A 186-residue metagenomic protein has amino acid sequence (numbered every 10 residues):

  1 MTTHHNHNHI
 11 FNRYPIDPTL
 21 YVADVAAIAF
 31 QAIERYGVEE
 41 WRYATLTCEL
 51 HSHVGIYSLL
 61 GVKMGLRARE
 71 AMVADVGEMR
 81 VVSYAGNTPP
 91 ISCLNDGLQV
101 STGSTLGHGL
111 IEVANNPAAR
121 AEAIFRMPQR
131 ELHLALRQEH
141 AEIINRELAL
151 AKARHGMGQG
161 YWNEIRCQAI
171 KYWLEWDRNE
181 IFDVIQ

Functional and structural regions predicted by a protein language model:
T2-V54, S58-Q186: Non-transmembrane, aqueous-exposed alpha-helical and coiled segments at domain scale
